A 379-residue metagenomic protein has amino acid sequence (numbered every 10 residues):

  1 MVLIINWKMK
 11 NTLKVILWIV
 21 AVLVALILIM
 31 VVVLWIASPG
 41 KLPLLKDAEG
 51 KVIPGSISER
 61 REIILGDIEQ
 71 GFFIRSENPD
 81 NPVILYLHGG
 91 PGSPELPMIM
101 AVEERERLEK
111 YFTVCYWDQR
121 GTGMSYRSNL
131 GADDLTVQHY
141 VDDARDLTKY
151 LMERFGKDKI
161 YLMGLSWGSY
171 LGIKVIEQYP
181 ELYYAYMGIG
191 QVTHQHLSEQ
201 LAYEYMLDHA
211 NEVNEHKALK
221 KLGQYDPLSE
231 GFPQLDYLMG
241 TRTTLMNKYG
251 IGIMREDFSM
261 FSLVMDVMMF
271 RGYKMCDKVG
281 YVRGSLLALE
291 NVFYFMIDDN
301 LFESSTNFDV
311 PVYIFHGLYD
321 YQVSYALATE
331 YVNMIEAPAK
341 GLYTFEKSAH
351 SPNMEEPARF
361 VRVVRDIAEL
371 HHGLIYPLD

Functional and structural regions predicted by a protein language model:
N81-P82, G90-M100, R105, E109 (+1 more regions): Short substrate-entry loop that stabilizes the transition state in hydrolases
R107-R127: Conserved alpha/beta-hydrolase
H139-K159: Conserved acidic catalytic loop of the alpha/beta-hydrolase fold
Y170-G172, E181-S229: A catalytic-pocket lid/entrance helix-loop region that shapes and gates access to the active site across common
H216-E303, V310: Alpha/beta-hydrolase
F308, I314-H316, D320: Short beta-strand/loop motif that positions the catalytic acidic residue of the alpha/beta-hydrolase fold
Y321-L327: Conserved alpha/beta-hydrolase "acid-adjacent" motif
S348-P357, V361: Catalytic histidine-centered segment of alpha/beta-hydrolase-like enzymes
